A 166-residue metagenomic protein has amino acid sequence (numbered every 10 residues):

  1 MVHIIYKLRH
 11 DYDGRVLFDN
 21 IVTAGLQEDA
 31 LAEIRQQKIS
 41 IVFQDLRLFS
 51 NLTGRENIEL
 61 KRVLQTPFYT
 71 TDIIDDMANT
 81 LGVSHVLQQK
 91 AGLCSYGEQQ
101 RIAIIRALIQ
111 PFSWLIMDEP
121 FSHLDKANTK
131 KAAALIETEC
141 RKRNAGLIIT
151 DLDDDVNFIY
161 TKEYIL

Functional and structural regions predicted by a protein language model:
I5-Y6: Helix-to-loop junction immediately C-terminal to a conserved catalytic motif
G14-A24: Conserved ABC transporter NBD signature motif
T23-S40: ABC ATPase NBD coupling module
T70-V86: Conserved ABC ATPase "signature" region
K90-C94, E98: Conserved ABC ATPase signature
I104: Hydrophobic anchor residue at the start of the ABC signature
L115-E119: Catalytic Walker B motif of ABC-type/P-loop ATPase nucleotide-binding domains
